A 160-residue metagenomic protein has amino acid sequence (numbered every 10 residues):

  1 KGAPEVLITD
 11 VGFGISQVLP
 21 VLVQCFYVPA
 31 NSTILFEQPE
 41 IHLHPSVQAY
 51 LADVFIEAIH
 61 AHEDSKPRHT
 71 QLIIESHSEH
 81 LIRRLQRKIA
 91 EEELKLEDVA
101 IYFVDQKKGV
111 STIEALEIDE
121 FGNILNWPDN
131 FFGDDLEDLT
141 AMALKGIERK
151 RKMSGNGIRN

Functional and structural regions predicted by a protein language model:
K1-T140, G146: Switch/communication elements of ASCE P-loop NTPase nucleotide-binding domains
I147-N160: Conserved helicase/translocase motor-coupling segment
